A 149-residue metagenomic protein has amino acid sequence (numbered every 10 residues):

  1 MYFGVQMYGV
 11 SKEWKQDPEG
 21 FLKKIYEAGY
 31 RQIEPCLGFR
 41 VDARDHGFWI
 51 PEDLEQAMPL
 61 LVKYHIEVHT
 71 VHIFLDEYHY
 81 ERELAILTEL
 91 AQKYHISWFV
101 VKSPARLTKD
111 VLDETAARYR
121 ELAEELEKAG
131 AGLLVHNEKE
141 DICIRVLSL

Functional and structural regions predicted by a protein language model:
M1-K93, S97: N-terminal pre-domain/capping segments
L60, Y64-E67, L75-L149: Active-site acidic/histidine proton-transfer and metal-coordination neighborhood in alpha/beta enzyme cores
